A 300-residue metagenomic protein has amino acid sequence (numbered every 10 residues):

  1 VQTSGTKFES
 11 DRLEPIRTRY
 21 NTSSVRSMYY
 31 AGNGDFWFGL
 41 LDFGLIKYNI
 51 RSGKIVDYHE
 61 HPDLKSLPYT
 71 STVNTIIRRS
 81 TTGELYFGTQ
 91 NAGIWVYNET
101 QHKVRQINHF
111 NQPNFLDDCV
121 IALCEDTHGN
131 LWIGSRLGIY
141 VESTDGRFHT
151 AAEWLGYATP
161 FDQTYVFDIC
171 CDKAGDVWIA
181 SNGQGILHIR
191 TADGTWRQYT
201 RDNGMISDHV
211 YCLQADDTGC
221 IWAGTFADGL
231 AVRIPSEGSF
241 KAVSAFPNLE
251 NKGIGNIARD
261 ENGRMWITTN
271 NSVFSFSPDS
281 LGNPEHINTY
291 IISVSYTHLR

Functional and structural regions predicted by a protein language model:
V1-R300: Carboxylate-rich, polar loop motifs that coordinate divalent cations or form catalytic acidic clusters
